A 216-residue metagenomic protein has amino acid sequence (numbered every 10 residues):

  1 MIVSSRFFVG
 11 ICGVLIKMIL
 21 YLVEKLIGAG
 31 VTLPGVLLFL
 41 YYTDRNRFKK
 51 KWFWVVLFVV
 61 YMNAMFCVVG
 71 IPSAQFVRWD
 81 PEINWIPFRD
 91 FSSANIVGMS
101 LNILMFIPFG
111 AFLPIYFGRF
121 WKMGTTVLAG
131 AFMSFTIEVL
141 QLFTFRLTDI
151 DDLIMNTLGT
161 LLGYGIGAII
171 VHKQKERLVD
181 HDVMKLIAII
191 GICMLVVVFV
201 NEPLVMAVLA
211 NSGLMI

Functional and structural regions predicted by a protein language model:
M1-K17: N-terminal amphipathic/basic-hydrophobic helices that include classical n-h-c signal peptides and signal-anchor
C12-V139, F143-T144, A168-I216: Bulky hydrophobic segments
R146-D149: Membrane-interface catalytic loops of GT-C/OST-like multi-pass glycosylation enzymes that act
